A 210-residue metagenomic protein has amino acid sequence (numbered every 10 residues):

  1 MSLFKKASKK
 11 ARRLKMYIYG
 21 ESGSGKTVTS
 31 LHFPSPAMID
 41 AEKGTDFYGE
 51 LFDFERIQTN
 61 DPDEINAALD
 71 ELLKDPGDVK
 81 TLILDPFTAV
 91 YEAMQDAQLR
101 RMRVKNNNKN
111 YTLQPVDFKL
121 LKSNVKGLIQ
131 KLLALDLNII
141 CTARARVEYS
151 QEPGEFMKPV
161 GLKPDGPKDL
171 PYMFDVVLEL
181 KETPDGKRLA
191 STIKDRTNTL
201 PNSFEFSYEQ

Functional and structural regions predicted by a protein language model:
M1-S2, M16-Y19, R101-M102, D136-C141: A broad, low-specificity signal for short, low-complexity segments enriched in glycine/proline and polar/charged
S2-A93: Conserved P-loop
F47, E92-D96, Q151, E182: Active-site-proximal flexible loops/turns
E55, Q98-M102, F156-K158: Glycine-rich, phosphate-binding/catalytic loops in enzymes
Q58-N66, P115-A134, K163-P171: Amphipathic alpha-helical transducer elements in NTP-driven molecular machines
D78-V90, K119-S150: Glycine-rich phosphate-binding loop used to anchor ATP phosphates in small-molecule kinases, encompassing both
L84-F118: Conserved P-loop NTPase nucleotide-binding/switch module
K131-Q210: Phosphate-binding/switch region of NTP-binding enzymes
